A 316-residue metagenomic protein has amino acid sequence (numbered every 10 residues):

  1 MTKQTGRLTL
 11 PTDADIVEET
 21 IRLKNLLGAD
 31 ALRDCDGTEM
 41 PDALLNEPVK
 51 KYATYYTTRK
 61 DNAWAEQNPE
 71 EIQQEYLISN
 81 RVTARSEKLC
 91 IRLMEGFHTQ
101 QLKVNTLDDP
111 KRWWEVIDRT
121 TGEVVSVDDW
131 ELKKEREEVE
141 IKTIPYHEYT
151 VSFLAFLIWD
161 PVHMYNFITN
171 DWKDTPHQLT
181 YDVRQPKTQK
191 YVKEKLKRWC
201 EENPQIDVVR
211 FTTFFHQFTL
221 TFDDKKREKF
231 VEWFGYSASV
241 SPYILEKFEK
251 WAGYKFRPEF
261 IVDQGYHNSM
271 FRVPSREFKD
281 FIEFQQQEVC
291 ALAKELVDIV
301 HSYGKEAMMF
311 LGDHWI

Functional and structural regions predicted by a protein language model:
M1-I316: Glycan-processing catalytic domains of CAZymes
